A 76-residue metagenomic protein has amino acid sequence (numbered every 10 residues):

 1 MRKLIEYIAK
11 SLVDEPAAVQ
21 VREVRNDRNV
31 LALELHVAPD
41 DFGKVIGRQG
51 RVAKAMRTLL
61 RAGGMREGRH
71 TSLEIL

Functional and structural regions predicted by a protein language model:
M1-K44, K54-L76: RNA-contacting regions in translation and RNA-metabolism proteins, encompassing KH/S1 modules where present
I46-G50: Glycine-centered tight-turn and secondary-structure capping sites
